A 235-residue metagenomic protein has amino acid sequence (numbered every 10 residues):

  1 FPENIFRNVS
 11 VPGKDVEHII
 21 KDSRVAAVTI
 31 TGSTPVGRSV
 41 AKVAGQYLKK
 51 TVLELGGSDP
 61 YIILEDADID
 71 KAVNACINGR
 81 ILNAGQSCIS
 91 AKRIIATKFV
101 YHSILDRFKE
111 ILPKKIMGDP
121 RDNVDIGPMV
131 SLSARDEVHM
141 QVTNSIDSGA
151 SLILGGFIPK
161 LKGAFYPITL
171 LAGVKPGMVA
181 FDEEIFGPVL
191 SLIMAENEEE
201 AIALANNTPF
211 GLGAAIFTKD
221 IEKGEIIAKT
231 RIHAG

Functional and structural regions predicted by a protein language model:
F1-V16: PLP-dependent aminotransferase-like
V9-V11, T31, A215-F217: Structural motif
P12-D15, G57, E196-E198: Short helix-initiation/N-cap motifs at beta->coil->alpha
G13-D15, P35-V36, Q46, E222-K223: Short alpha-helical
V16-I20, V73, E199-I202: Short hydrophobic/charged patches on amphipathic alpha-helices used for structural packing and interfaces
D22, L55-G56, S87-I89, D122-N123 (+2 more regions): Short glycine-enriched loop/turn motifs at secondary-structure junctions
V25, I62, I158, F165-G235: Conserved C-terminal structural/oligomerization subdomain of aldehyde/semialdehyde dehydrogenase
A27, S33-K175: ALDH superfamily catalytic-core signature
